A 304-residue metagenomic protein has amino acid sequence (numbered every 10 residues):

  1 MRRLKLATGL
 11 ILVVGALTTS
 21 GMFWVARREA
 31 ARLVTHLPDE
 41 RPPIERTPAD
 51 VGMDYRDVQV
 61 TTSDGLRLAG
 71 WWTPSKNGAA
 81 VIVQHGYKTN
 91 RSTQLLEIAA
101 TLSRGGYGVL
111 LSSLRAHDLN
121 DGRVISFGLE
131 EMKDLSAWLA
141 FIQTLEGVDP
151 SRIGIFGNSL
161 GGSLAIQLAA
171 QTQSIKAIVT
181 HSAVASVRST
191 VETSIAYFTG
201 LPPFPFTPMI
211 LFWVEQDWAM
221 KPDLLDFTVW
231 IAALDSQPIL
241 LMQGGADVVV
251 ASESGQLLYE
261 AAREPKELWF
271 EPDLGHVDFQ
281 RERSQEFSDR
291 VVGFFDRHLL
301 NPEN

Functional and structural regions predicted by a protein language model:
L12-T61: An N-terminal hydrophobic leader/cap segment in hydrolases
Y87-T101, L114, D121: The serine-hydrolase catalytic nucleophile loop
I125-E146: Alpha/beta-hydrolase active-site loop
A140-N158: Gly/Ser-rich "nucleophile elbow"/oxyanion-hole loop immediately N-terminal to the catalytic nucleophile in hydrolases
L168-M220, A232: Hydrolase active-site cap/lid region
L234-D235, L241-Q243, D247: Short beta-strand/loop motif that positions the catalytic acidic residue of the alpha/beta-hydrolase fold
V248-S254: Conserved alpha/beta-hydrolase "acid-adjacent" motif
L274-Q285: Catalytic histidine-centered segment of alpha/beta-hydrolase-like enzymes
